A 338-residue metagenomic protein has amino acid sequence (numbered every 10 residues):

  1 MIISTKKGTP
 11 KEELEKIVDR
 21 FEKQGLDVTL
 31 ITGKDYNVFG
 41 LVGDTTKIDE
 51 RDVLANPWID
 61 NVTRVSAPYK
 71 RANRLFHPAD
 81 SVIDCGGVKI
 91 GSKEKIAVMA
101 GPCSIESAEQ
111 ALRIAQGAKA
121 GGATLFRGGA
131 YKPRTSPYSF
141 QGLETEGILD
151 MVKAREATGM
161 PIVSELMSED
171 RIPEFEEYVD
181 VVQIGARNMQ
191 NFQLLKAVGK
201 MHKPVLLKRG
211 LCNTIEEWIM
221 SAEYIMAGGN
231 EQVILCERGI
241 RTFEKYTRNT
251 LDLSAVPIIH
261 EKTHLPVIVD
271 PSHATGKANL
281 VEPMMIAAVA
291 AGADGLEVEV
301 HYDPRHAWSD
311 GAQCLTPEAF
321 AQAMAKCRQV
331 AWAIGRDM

Functional and structural regions predicted by a protein language model:
K6, L143, G159-S168, D180-F192 (+3 more regions): Catalytic beta/alpha-barrel core
K7-G8, K95-R113, P137-Q141, P161-E165 (+3 more regions): Active-site mouth loops of central-metabolism enzymes
A67-M99, A325, W332-M338: N-terminal amphipathic alpha-helix/helix-capping segment at the start of soluble metabolic enzymes
R74-S81, A108, S136-D150, D170-R171 (+4 more regions): Active-site-adjacent beta->alpha loops and helix N-cap segments on the catalytic face of soluble alpha/beta enzymes
I96-P102, T124-G128, I162-S164, D180-I184 (+4 more regions): Hydrophobic faces of well-ordered beta-strands that scaffold small-molecule active sites in alpha/beta enzyme cores
R127-T145, H301-C314: Glycine-rich, proline-tolerant flexible connector loops at the mouths of alpha/beta enzymes
F140-S164, A197-P204, L253-I268, Q313-D337: Alpha-helix-loop-beta-strand connector modules within alpha/beta enzyme cores
M201-V300: Catalytic alpha/beta core domains of metabolic enzymes, predominantly
